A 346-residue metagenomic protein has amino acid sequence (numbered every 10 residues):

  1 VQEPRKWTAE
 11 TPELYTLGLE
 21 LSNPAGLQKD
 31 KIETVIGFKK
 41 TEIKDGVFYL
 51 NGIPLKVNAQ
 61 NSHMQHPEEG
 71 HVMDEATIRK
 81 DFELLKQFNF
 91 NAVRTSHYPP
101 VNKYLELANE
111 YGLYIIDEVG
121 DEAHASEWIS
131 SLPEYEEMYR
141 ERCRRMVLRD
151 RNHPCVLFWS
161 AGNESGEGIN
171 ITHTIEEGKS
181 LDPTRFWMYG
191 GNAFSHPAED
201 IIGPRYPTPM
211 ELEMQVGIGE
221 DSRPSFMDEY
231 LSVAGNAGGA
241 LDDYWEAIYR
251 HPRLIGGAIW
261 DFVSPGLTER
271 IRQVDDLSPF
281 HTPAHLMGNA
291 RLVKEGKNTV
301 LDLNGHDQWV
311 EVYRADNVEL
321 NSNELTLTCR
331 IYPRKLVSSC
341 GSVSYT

Functional and structural regions predicted by a protein language model:
V1-L107, Y111-I115, R142, L157-F158 (+2 more regions): Secreted/periplasmic carbohydrate-active enzymes, especially glycoside hydrolases
E13, I32-T34, G46, R185 (+3 more regions): Extracytoplasmic/periplasmic beta-strand context in beta-sandwich domains, especially the cupredoxin/COX2 CuA-binding
Y15, R253-G256, D261-D276, G288 (+2 more regions): Aromatic- and carboxylate-lined catalytic core of secreted/periplasmic carbohydrate-active enzymes
L21, V119, I331-P333: Short beta-strand segments enriched in hydrophobic/aromatic residues within well-folded beta-rich domains
K29, L55, P279-A284, Q308: Short, isolated positions in well-ordered beta-strands
F38-K39, S344-T346: Short edge-strand/loop segments of extracellular domains
F82-L85, A92-I271: Substrate-binding/catalytic cleft of secreted carbohydrate-active enzymes, primarily glycoside hydrolases
V274-D275, P283, M287, R291-Y345: Extracellular glycan-recognition modules
